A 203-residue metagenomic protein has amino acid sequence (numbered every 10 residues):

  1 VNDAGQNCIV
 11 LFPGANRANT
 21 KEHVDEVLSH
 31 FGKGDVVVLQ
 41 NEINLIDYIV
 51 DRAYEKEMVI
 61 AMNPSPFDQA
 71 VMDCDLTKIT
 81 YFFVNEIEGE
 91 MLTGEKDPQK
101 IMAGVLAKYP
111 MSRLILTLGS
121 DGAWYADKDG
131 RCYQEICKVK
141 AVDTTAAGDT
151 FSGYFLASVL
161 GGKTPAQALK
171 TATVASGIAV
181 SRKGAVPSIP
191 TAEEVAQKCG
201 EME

Functional and structural regions predicted by a protein language model:
V1-V36, D51, K56, A196-E203: Conserved N-terminal subdomain of the carbohydrate kinase-like
N7-V10, E88-L92, S188: A short acidic, helix-capping loop that chelates divalent metal ions and anchors anionic groups
F12-G14, V84, I136, T191: Active-site donor-binding loop signature of nucleotide-sugar glycosyltransferases
S29-H30, C74-D75, A107: Structural alpha-helical scaffold elements that stabilize or flank donor/cofactor-binding regions in carbohydrate
V36-G104, G122-A123: Conserved beta-alpha-beta core of the PfkB/ribokinase-like small-molecule kinase fold
Q69-A70, Q99-E203: Conserved phosphate-binding/catalytic region of the ribokinase-like
